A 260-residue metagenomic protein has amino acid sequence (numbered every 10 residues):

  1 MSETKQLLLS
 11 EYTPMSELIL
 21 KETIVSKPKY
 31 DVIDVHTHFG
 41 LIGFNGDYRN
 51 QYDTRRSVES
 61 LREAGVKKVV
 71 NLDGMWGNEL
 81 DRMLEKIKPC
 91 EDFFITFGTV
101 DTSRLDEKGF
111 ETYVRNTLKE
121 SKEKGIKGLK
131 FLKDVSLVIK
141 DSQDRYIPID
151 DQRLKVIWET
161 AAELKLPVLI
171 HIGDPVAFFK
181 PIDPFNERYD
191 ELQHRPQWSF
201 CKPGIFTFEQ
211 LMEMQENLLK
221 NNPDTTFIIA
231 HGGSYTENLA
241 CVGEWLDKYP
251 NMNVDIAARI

Functional and structural regions predicted by a protein language model:
M1-E85: An N-terminally biased module of ancient metal coordination in phosphate/nucleic-acid-related enzymes
S2-T13, Q51-Y52, V58, E209-I260: H/E-rich (His + Asp/Glu) clusters that bind or coordinate divalent metals
Q6-S10, P14, N78-W198, N253 (+1 more regions): Active-site gating/metal-coordination segments in enzymes
D31-T37, K68-N71, I95-T99, L129-F131 (+3 more regions): Hydrophobic faces of well-ordered beta-strands that scaffold small-molecule active sites in alpha/beta enzyme cores
F39-G40, D174, S234: Short active-site segment of divalent metal-dependent hydrolases/proteases that encodes the spacing between
F44-Y48, D81-M83, F179-E187, E237-K248: Histidine/acidic-residue-rich catalytic or RNA/ligand-binding cores of hydrolases and nuclease-related proteins
N50-V58, N78-D81, E111-N116, D150-L154 (+2 more regions): Well-ordered, non-membrane alpha-helical segments in soluble/globular domains
P196-E209: A short acidic, glycine-rich active-site loop that binds or catalyzes chemistry on phosphate/adenosine moieties
